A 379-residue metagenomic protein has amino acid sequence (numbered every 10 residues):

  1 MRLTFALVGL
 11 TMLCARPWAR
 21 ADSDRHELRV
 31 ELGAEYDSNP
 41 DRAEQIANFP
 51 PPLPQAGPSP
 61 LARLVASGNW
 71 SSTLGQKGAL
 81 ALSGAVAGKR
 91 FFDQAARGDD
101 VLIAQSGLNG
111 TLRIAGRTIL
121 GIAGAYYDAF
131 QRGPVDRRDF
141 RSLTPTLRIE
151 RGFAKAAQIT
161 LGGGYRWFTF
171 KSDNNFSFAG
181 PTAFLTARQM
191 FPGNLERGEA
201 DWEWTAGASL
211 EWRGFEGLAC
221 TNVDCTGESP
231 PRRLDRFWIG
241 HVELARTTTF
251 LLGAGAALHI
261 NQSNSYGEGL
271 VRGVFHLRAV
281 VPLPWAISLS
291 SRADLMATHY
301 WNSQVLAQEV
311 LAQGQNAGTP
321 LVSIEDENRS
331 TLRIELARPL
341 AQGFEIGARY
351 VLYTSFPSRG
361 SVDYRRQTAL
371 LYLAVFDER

Functional and structural regions predicted by a protein language model:
T4-A15: Bacterial N-terminal signal peptides
W18-R379: Gram-negative and organellar
